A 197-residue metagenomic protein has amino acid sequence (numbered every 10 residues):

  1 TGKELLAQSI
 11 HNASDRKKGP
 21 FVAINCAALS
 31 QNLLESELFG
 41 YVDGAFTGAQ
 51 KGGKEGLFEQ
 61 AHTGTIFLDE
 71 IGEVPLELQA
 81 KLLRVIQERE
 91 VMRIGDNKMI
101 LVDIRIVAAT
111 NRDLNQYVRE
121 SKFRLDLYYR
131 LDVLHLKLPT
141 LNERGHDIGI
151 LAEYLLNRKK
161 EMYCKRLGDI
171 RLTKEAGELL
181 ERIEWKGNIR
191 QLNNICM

Functional and structural regions predicted by a protein language model:
G2-G48, E59-P75, T140-H146, G187 (+1 more regions): Conserved post-Walker A coupling segment in P-loop NTPases
S14-G19, G95-R105, D113-M197: Nucleotide-binding/hydrolysis machinery
V22, G52-T63, F67, P75-K81 (+2 more regions): AAA+/SF3 P-loop NTPase mechanochemical coupling elements
C26, S36, G40, R84 (+3 more regions): Conserved adenine-binding aromatic site and its adjacent loop/helix in ATP-hydrolyzing domains
A45-G52, E88-R93, Q116: Short gly/ser/thr-rich secondary-structure transition/capping motifs
